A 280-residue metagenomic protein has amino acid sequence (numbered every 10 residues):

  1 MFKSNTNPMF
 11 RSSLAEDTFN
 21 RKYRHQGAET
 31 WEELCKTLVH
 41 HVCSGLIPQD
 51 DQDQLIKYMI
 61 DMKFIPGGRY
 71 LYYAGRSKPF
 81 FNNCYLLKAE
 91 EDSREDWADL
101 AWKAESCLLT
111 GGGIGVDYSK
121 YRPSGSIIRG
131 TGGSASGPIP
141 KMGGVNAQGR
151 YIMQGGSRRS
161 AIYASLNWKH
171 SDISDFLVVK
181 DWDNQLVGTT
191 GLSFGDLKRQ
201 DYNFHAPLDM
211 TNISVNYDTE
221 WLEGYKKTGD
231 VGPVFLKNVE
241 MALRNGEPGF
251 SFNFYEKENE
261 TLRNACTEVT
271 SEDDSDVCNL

Functional and structural regions predicted by a protein language model:
M1-L280: Extended catalytic cores of very large enzyme megasubunits
